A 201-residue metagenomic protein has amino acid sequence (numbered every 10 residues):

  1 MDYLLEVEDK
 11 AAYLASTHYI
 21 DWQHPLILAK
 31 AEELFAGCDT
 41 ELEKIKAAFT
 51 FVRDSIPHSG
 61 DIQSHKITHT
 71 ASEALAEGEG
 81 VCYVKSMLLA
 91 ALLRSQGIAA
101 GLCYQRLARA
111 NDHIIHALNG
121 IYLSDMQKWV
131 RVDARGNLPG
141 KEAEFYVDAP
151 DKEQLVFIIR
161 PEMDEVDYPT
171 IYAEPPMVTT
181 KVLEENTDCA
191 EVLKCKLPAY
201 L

Functional and structural regions predicted by a protein language model:
D2-D9, H18-W22, R106-L201: His-Asp-centered catalytic microenvironments across diverse enzyme cores, prominently the transglutaminase-like
L5-E77: Secondary-structure boundary elements
T50-D54, A91, S95, G120-I121: Residue-level signal for well-ordered alpha-helical scaffold segments within enzymatic catalytic domains
S59-A117, Y200: Active-site neighborhood of thiol-dependent amide/isopeptide-bond enzymes
